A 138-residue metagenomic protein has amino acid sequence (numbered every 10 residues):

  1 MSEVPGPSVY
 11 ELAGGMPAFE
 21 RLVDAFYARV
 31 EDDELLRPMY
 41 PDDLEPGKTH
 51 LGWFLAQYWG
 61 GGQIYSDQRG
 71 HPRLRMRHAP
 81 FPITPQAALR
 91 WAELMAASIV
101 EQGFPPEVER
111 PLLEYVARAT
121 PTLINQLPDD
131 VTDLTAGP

Functional and structural regions predicted by a protein language model:
M1-P138: Core of compact, soluble alpha-helical bundle domains
